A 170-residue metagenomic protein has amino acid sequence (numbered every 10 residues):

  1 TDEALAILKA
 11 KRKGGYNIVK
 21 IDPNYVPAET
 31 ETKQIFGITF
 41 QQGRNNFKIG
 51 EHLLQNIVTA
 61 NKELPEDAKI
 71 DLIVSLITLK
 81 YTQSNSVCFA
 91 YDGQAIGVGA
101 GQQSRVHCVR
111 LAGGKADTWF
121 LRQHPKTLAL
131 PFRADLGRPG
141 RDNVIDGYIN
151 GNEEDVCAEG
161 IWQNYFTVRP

Functional and structural regions predicted by a protein language model:
T1-P170: ATP-dependent carboxylate/acyl-activation modules
